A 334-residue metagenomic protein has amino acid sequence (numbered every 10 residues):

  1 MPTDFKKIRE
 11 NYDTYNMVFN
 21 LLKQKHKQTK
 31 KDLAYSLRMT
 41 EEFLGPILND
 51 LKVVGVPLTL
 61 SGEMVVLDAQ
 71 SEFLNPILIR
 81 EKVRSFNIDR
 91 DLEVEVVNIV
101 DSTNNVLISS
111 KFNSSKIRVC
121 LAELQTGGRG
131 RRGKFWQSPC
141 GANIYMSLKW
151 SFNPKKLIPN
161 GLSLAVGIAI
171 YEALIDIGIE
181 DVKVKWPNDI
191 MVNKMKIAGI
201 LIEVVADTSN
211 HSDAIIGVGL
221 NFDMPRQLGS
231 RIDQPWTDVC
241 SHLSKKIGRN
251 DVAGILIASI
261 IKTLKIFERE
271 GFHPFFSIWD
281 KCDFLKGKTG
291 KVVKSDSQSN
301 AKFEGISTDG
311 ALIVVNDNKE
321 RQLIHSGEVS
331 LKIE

Functional and structural regions predicted by a protein language model:
P2-I175, I247: N-terminal lobe of the biotin/lipoate ligase/transferase fold
F19, K245, K286-E334: Conserved RNA-binding domains used in RNP assembly and mRNA/RNA metabolism
I117, I197-G199, F276, T289 (+1 more regions): Conserved beta-strand residues within beta-sheet cores
E123-Q125, M191, E203, K291-S295 (+1 more regions): A generic structural motif
L124-Q125, R129-F135, L201, G219-D223 (+1 more regions): Gly/Ser/Thr-rich beta-alpha loop segments that engage phosphate groups in nucleotides
Q137-D251: Nucleotide and nucleotide-moiety/phosphate-recognizing core
H242-D296, E334: Conserved, helical-rich catalytic subdomain that frames metal- and/or nucleotide-binding sites in enzyme alpha/beta
